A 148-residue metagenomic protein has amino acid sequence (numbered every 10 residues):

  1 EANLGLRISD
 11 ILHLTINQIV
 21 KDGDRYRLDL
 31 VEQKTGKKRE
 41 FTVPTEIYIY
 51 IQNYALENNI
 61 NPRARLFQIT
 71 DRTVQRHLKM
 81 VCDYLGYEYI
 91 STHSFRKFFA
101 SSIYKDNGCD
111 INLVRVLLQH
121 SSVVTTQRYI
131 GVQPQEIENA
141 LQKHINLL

Functional and structural regions predicted by a protein language model:
E1-S9, S101-S102: Short pre-functional
S9, H13-I47: Conserved tyrosine-mediated DNA breakage-rejoining catalytic core shared by Y-recombinases
D10-L12, I90, A100, G108-Q119 (+1 more regions): Active-site-proximal segment of tyrosine recombinases
E32-T35, V123-K143: Catalytic-site neighborhood detector that most strongly recognizes the C-terminal catalytic loop/helix of tyrosine
Q33-Q52, N61-M80: C-terminal catalytic core of Y-nucleophile DNA break-rejoin enzymes
T70, E88-S94: N-terminal core-binding DNA-recognition domain of tyrosine site-specific recombinases/integrases
F95, F99: Active-site His/Glu-centered metal-binding helix of metallohydrolases
N146-L148: C-terminal secondary-structure termini that scaffold catalytic or DNA-interacting sites
